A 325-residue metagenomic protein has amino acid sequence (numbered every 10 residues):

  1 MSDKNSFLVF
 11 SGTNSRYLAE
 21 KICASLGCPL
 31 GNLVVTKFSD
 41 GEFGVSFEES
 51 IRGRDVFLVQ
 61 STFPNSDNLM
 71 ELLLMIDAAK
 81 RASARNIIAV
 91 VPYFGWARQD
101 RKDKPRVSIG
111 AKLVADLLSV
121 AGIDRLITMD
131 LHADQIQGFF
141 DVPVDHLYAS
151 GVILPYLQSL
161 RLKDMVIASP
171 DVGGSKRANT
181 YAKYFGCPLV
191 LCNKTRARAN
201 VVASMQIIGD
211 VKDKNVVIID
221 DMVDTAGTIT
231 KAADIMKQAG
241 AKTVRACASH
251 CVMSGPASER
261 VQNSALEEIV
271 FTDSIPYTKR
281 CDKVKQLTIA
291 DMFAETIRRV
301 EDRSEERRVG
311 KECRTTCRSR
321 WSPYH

Functional and structural regions predicted by a protein language model:
M1-G310: PRPP-associated nucleotide enzymes
G310-H325: Positively charged, low-complexity/disordered segments
